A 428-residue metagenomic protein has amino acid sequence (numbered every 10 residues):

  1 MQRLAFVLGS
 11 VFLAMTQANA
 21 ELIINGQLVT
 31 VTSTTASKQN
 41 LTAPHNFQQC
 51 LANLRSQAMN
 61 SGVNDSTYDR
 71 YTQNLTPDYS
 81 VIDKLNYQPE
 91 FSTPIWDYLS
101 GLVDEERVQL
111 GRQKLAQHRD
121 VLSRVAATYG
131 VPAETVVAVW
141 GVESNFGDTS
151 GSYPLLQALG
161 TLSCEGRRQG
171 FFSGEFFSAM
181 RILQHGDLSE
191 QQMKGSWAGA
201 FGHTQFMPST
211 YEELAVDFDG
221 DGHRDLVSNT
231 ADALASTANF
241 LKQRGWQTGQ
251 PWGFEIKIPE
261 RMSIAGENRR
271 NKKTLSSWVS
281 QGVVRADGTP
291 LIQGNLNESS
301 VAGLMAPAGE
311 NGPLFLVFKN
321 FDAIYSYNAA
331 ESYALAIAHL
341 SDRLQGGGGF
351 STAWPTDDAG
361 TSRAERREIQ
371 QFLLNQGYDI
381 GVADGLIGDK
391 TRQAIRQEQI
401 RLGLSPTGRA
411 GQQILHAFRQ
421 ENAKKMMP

Functional and structural regions predicted by a protein language model:
M1-L75, Q376, I400-R401, H416-P428: N-terminal secretory targeting signals
L41-H45, S56, Q109-Q113, E310-N311: A short, ordered amphipathic alpha-helix with a cationic face
C50-Q57, V121, A158, I369 (+1 more regions): A general alpha-helix detector
V63-S299, G312-V317, F321-S341, Q345-R363 (+3 more regions): Catalytic glycan-binding domains that act on GlcNAc-containing polysaccharides
I82-D83, A265, R396-I400, E421-K424: Short low-complexity, flexible loop/linker segments enriched in glycine and/or proline with clustered acidic
P307-G312, F418: C-terminal accessory/tail domains of diverse enzymes
T361-R366, L374-F418: Short acidic, glycine/serine/threonine-rich helix-capping segments at coil-helix boundaries
